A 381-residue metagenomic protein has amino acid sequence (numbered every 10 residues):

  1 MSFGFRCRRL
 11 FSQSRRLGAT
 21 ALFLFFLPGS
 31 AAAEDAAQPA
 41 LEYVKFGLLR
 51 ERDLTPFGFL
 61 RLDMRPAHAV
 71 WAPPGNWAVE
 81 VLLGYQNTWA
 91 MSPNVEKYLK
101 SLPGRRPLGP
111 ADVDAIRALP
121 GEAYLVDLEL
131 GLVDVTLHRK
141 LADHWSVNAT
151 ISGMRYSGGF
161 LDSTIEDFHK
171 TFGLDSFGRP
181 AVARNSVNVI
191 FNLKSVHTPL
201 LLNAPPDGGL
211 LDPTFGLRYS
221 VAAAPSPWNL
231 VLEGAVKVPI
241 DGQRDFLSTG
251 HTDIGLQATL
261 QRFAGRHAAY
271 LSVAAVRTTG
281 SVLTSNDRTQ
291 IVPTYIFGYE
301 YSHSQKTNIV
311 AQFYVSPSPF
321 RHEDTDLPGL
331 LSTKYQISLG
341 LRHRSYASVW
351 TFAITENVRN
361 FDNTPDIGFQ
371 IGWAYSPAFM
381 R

Functional and structural regions predicted by a protein language model:
A31-P107, F379-R381: Outer-membrane beta-barrel biogenesis signature
P66-H68, V79, V135-R139, A149 (+9 more regions): Residues on the lipid-exposed face of transmembrane beta-strands in outer-membrane beta-barrel proteins
P74, A142-H144, M154, A222-S226 (+4 more regions): Outer-membrane beta-barrel channels and translocator barrels
G75-W77, V81-L82, N87, L247-R321: Detector for outer-membrane/organellar transmembrane beta-barrel domains, recognizing the amphipathic beta-strand
V79-N87, A149-G153, L232-V238, L271-R277 (+3 more regions): Transmembrane beta-barrel strands of outer-membrane/channel proteins
Q86-A90, Y156-G158, S220-A224, V236-D245 (+6 more regions): Sequence/structural signature of outer-membrane beta-barrel proteins
Y98-S101, K170-P199, N286-R381: Outer membrane beta-barrel transmembrane domains
S152-R288: Outer-membrane pore/translocation modules
